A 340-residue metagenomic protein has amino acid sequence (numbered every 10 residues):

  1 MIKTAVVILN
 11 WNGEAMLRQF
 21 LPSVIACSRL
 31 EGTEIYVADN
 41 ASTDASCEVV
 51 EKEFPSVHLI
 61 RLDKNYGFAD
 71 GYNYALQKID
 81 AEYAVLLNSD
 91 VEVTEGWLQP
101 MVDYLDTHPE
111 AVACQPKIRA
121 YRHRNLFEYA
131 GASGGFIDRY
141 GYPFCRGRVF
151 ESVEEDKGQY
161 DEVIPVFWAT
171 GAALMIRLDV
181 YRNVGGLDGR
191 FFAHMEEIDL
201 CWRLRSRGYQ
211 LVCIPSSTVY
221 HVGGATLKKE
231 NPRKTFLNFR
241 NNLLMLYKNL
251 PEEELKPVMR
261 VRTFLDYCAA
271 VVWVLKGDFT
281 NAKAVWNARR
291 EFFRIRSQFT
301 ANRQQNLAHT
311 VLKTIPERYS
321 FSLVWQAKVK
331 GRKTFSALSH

Functional and structural regions predicted by a protein language model:
T4-V7, R207-Q304, H309-Y319, L323-V324: Active-site-adjacent helix/loop segment of glycosyltransferases that harbors family-specific signature motifs
P22-G32: Short, acidic, metal-binding catalytic loop of nucleotide-sugar glycosyltransferases
S23, D39-E48, K64: A conserved acidic beta->alpha catalytic loop
G32-A41, I60-L62: Short beta-strand/loop segment that forms part of the nucleotide-sugar
L62-I79, S89-V91, P100: Glycine-rich, basic loop-to-helix element that forms the pyrophosphate-binding segment of sugar-nucleotide handling
A84: Short aromatic/hydrophobic "clamp" motif used to bind/position activated sugar donors
E92-Y142: Conserved donor NDP-sugar-binding/catalytic core segment of glycosyltransferases
D161-T218: A short, conserved alpha-helix in the catalytic core of glycosyltransferases
